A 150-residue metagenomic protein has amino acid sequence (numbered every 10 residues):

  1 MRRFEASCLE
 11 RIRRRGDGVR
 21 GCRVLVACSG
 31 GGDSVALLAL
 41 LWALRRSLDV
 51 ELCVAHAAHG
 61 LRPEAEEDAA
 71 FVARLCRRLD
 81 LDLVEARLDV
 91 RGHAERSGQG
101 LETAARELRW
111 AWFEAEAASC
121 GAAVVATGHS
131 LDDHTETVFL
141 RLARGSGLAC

Functional and structural regions predicted by a protein language model:
M1-C150: Core alpha/beta nucleotide-donor-binding catalytic domains of modification enzymes
